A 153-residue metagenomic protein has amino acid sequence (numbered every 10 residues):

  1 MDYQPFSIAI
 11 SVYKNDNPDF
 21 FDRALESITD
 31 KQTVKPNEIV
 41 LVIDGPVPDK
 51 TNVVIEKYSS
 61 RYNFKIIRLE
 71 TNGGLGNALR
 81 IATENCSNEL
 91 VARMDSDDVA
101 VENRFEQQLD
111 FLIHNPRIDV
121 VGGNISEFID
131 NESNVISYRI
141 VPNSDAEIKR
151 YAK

Functional and structural regions predicted by a protein language model:
M1-K153: Nucleotide-sugar donor-binding/catalytic module of glycosyltransferases that assemble extracellular/cell-envelope
